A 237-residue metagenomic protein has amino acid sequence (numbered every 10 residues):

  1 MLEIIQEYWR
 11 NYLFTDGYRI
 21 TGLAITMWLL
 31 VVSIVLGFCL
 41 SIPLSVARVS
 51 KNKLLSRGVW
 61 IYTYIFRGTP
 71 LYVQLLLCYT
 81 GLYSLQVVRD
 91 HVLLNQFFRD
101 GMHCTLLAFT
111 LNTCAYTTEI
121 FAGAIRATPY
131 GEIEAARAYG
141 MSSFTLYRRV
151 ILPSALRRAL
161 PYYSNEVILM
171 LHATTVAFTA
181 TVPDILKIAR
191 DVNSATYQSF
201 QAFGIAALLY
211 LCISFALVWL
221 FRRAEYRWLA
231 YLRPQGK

Functional and structural regions predicted by a protein language model:
M1-K237: Transmembrane alpha-helices and adjacent helix-loop boundaries
